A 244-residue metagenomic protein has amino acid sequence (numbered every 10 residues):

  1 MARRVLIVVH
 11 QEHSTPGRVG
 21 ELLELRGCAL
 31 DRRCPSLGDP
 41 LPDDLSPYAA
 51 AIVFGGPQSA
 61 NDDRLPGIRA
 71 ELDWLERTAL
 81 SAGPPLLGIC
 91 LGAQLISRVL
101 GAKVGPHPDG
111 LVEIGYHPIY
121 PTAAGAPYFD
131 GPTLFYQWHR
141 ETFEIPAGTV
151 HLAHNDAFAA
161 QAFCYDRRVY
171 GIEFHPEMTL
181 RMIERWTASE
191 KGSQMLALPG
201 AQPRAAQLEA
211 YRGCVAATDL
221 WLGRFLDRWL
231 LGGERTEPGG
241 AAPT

Functional and structural regions predicted by a protein language model:
A2-L6: Extreme N-terminal starter segment of soluble prokaryotic enzymes
V8-H10, P35, L91, F174: Cofactor-binding loop segments of dinucleotide-utilizing enzymes, especially the Rossmann-like FAD- and NAD(P)+-binding
H13-R18: Short N-terminal binding/cap micro-motifs at the start of the first secondary-structure element
V19-E21, R64-P66, L100-G101, G148-T149 (+1 more regions): Short amphipathic alpha-helical segments
E21-L87: Flexible gly/pro-rich beta->alpha loop and the following alpha-helix that scaffold active-site loops
A79-K103: Catalytic nucleophile loop
G101-R181: Pocket-forming structural segment of enzyme catalytic cores
R181-T244: Acyltransferase
